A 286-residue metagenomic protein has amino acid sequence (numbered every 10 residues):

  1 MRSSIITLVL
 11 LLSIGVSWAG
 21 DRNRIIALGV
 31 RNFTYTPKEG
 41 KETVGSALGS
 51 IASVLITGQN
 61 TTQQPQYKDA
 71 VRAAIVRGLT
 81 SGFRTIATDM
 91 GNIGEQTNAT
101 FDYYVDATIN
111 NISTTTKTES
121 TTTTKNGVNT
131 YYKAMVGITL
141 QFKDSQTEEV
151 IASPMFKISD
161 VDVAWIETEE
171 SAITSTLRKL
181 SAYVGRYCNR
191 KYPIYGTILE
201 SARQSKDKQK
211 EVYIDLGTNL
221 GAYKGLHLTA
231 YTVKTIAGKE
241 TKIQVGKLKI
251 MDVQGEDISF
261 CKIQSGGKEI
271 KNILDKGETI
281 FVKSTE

Functional and structural regions predicted by a protein language model:
S4-I14: Sec-dependent N-terminal signal peptides
W18-F83, I194-E211, K283-E286: A structural "domain/chain start" motif
G20-R22, S145-L216, L220, K224 (+2 more regions): C-terminal/domain-edge helix-coil "capping" segments
N23-T34, I86-Q141: A short, hydrophobic beta-strand-centered structural micro-motif
T61-A73, T130-K133, E167-R178, N219-A222: Soluble non-cytosolic domains of exported or imported proteins
D89, S153-K157, L248: Short hydrophobic alpha-helix segments
Y103, R190-I194, K239-G246: Short coil-to-beta-strand transition motifs
T218-L248: Ser/Thr/Gly-rich low-complexity blocks that favor extended beta-strand/coil architectures
